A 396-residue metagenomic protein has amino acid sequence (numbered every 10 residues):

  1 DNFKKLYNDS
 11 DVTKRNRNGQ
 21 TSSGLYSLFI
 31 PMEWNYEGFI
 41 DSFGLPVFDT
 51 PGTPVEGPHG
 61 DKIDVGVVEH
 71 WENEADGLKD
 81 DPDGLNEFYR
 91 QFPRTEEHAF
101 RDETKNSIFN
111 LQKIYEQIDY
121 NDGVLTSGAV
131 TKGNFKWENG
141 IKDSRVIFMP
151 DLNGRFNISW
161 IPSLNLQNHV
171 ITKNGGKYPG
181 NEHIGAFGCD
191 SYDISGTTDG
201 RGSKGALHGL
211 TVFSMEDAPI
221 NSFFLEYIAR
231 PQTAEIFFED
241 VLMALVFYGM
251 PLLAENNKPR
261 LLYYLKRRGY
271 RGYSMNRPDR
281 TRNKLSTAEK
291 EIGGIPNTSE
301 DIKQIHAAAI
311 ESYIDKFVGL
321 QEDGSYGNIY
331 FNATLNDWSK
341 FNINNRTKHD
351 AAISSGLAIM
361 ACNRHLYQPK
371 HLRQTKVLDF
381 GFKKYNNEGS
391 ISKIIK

Functional and structural regions predicted by a protein language model:
D1, K5, G19-G24, Y36-R277 (+1 more regions): RNase H-like, metal-dependent nuclease domains and their acidic two-metal-ion catalytic environment used
K5-G19, R282: Short mixed-charge
Y26-L28: Structural signal for short hydrophobic segments within the conserved structured cores of catalytic domains across
I30-N35: Conserved AAA+ ATPase "SRH/arginine-finger" region at the nucleotide-binding site
S274-G319: Short alpha-helix plus adjacent loop in nuclease-associated cores
